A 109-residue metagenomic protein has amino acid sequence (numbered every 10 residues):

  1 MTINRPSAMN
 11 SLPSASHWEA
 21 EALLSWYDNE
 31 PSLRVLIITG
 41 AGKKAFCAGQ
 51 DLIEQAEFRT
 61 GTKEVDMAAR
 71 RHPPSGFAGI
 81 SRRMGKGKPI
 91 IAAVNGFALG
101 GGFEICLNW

Functional and structural regions predicted by a protein language model:
M1-K44, A56-F58: Conserved CoA-thioester-binding segment of acyl-CoA-metabolizing enzymes
H17-E21, S25, L52-N95: An acidic, glycine-rich surface segment that forms the CoA-thioester-binding/catalytic face of crotonase-fold enzymes
E30, G49, G87: Acidic-histidine catalytic/liganding microenvironments
K43-C47, L99: Short, active-site-adjacent cap segments at secondary-structure transitions
G102-F103: Short glycine/serine-rich donor-binding loops of glycosyltransferases
